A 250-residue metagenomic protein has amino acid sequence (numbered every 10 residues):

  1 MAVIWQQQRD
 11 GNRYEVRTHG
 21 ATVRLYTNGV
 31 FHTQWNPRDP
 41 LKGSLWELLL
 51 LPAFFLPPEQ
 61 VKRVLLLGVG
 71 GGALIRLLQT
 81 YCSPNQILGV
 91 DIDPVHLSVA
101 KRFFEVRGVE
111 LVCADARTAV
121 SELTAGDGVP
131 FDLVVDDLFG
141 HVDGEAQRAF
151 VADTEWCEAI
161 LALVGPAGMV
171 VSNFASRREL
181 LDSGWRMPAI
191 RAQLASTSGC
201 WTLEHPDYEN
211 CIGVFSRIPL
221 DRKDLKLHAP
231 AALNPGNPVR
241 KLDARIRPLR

Functional and structural regions predicted by a protein language model:
M1-T18, R24, H32-S44, F54-F55 (+1 more regions): SAM/dcSAM-binding transferase cores
W5-Q7, T18-G20, R38-L163, A167 (+2 more regions): The AdoMet/dcAdoMet-binding core of the Class I SAM-like
R24-H32, D137-G140: Short, basic/glycine-rich phosphate-binding loops at helix/coil junctions that contact nucleotide phosphates
F31-T33, G126-D127: Short, surface-exposed beta-strand-loop junctions and turns on beta-sheet-rich folds
P84-Q86, G108, A167, T197-G199 (+1 more regions): A generic structural signal for alpha->beta connector loops
G144, P188-L203, R217-L220: A SAM-dependent methyltransferase catalytic signature shared across enzymes that methylate proteins
A167-F174: Conserved beta-strand signature within the Rossmann-like core of class I S-adenosyl-L-methionine
F174-S176, E204: Active-site proximal loops enriched in glycine and acidic residues that flank catalytic Cys/His/Asp and coordinate
